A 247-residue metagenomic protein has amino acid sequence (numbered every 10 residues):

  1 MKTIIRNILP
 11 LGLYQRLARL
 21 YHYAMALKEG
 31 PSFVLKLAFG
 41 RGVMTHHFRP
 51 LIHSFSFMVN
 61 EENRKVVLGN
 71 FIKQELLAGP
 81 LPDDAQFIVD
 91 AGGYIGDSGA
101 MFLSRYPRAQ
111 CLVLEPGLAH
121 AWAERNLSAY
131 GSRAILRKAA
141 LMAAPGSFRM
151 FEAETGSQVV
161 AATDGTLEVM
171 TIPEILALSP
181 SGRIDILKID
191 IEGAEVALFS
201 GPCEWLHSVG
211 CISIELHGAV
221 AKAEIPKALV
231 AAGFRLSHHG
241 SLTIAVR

Functional and structural regions predicted by a protein language model:
M1-R247: Phosphate/nucleotide-binding beta-alpha loop and adjacent structural elements of enzyme active sites
